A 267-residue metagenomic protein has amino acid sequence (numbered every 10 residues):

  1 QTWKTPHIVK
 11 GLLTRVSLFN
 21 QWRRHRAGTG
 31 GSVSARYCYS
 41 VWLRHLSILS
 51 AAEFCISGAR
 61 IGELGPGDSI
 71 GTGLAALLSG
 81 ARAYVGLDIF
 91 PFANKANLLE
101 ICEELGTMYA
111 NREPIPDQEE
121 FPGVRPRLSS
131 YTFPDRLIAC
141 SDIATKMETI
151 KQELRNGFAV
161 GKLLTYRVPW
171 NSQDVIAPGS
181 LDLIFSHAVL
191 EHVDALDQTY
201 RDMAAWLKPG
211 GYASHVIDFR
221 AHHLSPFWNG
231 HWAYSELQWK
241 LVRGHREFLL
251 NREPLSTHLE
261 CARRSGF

Functional and structural regions predicted by a protein language model:
R23-F54: Class I SAM-dependent methyltransferase Rossmann-like catalytic core, especially the SAM/SAH-binding loop
I56-D68: Conserved class I S-adenosyl-L-methionine
L78, R82-L164: Class I S-adenosyl-L-methionine-dependent methyltransferase module
L98-I101, Y212-Q238: Conserved class I S-adenosyl-L-methionine
N171-I184: A short acidic, Gly/Pro-enriched loop at the edge of an enzyme's catalytic core that lines a small-molecule cofactor
D182-D194: A short SAM/SAH-binding and catalytic strip from SAM-dependent methyltransferases
D197-Y212: A short glycine-rich, Lys/Arg-flanked "PGG" loop and its adjoining helix->strand segment in the class I
L237-T257: Acceptor-substrate binding/catalytic loop of class I
